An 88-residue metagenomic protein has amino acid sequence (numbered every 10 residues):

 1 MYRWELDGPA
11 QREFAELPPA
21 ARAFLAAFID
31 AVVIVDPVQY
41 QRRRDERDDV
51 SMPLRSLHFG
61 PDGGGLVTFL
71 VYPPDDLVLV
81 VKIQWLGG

Functional and structural regions predicted by a protein language model:
M1-G64, V71-G88: Basic, Lys/Arg-enriched alpha-helical interface segments
